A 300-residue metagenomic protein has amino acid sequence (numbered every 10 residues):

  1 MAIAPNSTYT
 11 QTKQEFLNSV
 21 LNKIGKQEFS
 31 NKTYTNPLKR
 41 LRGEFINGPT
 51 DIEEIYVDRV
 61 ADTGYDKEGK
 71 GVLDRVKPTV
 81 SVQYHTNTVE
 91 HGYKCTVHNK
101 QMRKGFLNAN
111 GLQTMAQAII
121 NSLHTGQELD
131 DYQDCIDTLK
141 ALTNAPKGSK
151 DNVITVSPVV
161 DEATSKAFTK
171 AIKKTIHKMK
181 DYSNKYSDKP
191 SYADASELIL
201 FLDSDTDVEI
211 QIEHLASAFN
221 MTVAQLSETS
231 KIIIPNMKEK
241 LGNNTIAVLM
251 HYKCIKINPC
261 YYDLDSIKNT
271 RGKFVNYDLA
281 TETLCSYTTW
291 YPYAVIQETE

Functional and structural regions predicted by a protein language model:
M1-N22, V223-E300: Extended, compositionally biased alpha-helical segments that mediate assembly or anchoring
A4-E15, N110, T114, V159-H177: Alpha-helix boundary/N-cap detector
Q11-C95: Assembly/oligomerization interface modules of large self-assembling protein complexes
K32, H124-D131, C135, K180 (+1 more regions): Residue-level signal for secondary-structure boundary elements
P78-G148, Y277-L279: Long, contiguous amphipathic alpha-helices that act as assembly "spine/axial" helices in icosahedral shell and virion
D131, C135-K174, Y192-A193: KE-rich/KEKE low-complexity, intrinsically disordered/coiled-coil-prone tracts that act as electrostatic scaffolds
V160-S266: Extended oligomerization regions of viral-like shell subunits
